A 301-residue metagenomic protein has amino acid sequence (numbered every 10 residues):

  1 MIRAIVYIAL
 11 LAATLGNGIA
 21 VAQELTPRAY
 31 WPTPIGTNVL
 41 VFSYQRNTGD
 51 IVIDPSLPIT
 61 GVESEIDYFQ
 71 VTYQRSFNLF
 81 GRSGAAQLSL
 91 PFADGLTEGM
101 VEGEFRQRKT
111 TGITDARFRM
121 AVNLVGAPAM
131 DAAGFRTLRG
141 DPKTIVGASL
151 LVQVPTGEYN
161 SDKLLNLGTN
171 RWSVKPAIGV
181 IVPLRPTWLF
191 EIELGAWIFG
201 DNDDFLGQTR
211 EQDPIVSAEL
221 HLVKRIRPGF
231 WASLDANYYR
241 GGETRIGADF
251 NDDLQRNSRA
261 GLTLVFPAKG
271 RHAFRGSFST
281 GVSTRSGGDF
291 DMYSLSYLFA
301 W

Functional and structural regions predicted by a protein language model:
G18-V41, G126-T144: Outer-membrane beta-barrel biogenesis signature
G36, E63-V71, T111-F118, T144 (+4 more regions): Residues that define the transmembrane beta-barrel architecture of outer-membrane proteins
L40-R46, A86-D94, A148-V154, I192-I198 (+4 more regions): Transmembrane beta-barrel strands of outer-membrane/channel proteins
F42-Y44, V71-R75, F118-L124, L150 (+6 more regions): Residues on the lipid-exposed face of transmembrane beta-strands in outer-membrane beta-barrel proteins
N47-Y68, F105-R106, S161-N166: Surface-exposed strand-loop-strand hairpins of Gram-negative outer-membrane beta-barrel proteins
D50-I51, G81-G84, A127-P128, T187-F190 (+2 more regions): Repeated loop/turn-to-beta-strand initiation elements of outer-membrane beta-barrel proteins
D94-E211, D252-D253: Outer-membrane pore/translocation modules
D204-W301: Outer membrane beta-barrel transmembrane domains
